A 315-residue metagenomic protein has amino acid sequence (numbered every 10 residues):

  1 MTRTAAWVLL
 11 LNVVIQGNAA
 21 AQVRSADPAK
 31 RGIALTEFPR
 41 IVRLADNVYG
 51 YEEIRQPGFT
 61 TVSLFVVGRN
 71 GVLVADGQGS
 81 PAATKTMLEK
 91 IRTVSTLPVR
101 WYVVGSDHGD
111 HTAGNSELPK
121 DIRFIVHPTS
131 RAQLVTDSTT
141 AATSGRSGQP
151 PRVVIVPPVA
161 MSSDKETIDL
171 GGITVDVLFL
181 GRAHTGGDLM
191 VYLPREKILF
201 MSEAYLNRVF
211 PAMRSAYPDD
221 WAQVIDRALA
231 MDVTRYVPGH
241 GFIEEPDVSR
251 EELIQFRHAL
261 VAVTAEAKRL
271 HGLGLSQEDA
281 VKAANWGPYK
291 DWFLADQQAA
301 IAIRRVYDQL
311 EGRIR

Functional and structural regions predicted by a protein language model:
A5-G17: Bacterial N-terminal signal peptides
A19-A21: Boundary at the C-terminal end of the N-terminal hydrophobic targeting segment
V42-K90, L189-E203: Conserved beta-strand hairpin/beta-sheet module of binuclear metal-dependent hydrolase folds, prominently
R43, D164-L193: Core dinuclear metal-dependent hydrolase active-site scaffold
A75-G77, R100-H108, I125-T129, L180 (+2 more regions): Active-site neighborhood of phospho(di)ester-bond hydrolases with catalytic His/Asp-centered motifs
E89-T167: Active-site HxH/HxHxD metal-binding segment of metal-dependent hydrolases
A222-L275, D279: Divalent-metal (often Zn2+) His-rich catalytic cores of metallo-beta-lactamase-fold enzymes
G272-R315: C-terminal regulatory/interaction regions
